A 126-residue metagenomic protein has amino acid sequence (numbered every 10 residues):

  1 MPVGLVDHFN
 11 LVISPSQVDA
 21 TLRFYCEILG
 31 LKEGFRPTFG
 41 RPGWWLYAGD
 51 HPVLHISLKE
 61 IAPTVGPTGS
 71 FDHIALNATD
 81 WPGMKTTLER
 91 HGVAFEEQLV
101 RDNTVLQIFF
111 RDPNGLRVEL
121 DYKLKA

Functional and structural regions predicted by a protein language model:
M1-G4, R90-A126: Vicinal oxygen chelate
M1-L22, D72-I74, A126: N-terminal beta-strand motif that seeds the catalytic metal site of vicinal oxygen chelate
P2-L5, N10-V12, W44-Y47, I56 (+1 more regions): Conserved N-terminal glycine/acidic-rich loop preference
L11-V53: Core segments of cupin and vicinal oxygen chelate
D19-R23, E27, P82-R90, A94: Replace "anionic and nucleotidyl ligands
F35-T38, D72, Q98-V100: Short beta-strand
G40, S70, T104: Exposed loop/turn and edge beta-strand positions of beta-sandwich/beta-sheet ligand-binding modules
P67-T86: Mid-chain, well-packed structural core segment of small domains
